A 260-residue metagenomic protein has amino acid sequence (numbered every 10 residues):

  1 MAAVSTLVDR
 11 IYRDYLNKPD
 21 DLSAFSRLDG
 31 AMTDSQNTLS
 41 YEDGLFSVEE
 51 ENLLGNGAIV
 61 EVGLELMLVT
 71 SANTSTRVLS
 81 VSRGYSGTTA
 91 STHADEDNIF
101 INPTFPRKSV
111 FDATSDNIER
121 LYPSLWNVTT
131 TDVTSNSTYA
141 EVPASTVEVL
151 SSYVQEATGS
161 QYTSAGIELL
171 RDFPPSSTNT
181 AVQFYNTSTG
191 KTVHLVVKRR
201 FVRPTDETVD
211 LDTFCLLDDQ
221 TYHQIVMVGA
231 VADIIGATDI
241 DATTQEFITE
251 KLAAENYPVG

Functional and structural regions predicted by a protein language model:
M1-T38, G44-S47, E51-M67, S75-R77 (+1 more regions): Glycine-enriched, solvent-exposed interface loops adjoining structured elements
G44, Y85-S86: Disordered, low-complexity tails and leader-like regions
S71-L79, S86-G87: Short, conserved beta-turn/loop elements at beta-strand boundaries and strand-helix junctions
T88-A94: A short macromolecule-binding patch
